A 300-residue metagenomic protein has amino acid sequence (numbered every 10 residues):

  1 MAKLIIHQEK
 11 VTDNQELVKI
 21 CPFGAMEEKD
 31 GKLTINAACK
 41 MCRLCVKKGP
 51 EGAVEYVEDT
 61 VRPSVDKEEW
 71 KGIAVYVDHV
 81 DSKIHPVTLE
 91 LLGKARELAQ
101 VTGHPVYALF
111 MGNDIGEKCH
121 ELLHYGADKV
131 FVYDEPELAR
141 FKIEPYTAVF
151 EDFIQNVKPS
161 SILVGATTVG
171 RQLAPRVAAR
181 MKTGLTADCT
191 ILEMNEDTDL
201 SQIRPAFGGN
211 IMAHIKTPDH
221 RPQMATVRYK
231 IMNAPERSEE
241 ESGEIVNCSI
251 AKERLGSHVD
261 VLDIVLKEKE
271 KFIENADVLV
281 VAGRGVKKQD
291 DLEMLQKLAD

Functional and structural regions predicted by a protein language model:
M1-D300: N-terminal glycine-rich FAD/FM-binding segment characteristic of electron-transfer flavoproteins
